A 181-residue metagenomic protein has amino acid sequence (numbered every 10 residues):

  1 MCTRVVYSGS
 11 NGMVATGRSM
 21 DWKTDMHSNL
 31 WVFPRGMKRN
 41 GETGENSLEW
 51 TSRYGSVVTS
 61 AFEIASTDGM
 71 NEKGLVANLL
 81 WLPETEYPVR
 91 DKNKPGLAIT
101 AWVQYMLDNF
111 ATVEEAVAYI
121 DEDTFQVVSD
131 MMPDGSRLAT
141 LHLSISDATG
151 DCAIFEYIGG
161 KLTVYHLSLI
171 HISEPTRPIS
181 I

Functional and structural regions predicted by a protein language model:
M1-P95, E122, V127, M131 (+1 more regions): A contiguous strand-loop segment
S8, N93-T124: Alpha/propeptide regions of enzymes that mature by internal proteolysis
K38-G41, W102, T140: Short, intrinsically disordered/low-complexity patches at protein termini and at juxtamembrane boundaries
F62, A98-I99, R137: Short, glycine/acidic-rich beta->alpha junctions
E122-L162: Catalytic cofactor-binding cores of redox enzymes
I170-I181: Single conserved hydrophobic/aromatic residue that forms the stacking wall/gate of nucleotide- or nucleobase-binding
